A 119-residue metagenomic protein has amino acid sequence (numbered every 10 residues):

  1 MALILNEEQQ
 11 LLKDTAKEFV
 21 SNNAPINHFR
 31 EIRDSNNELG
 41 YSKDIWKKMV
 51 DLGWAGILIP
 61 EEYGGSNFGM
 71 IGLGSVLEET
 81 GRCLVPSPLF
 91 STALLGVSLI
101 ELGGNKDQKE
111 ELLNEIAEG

Functional and structural regions predicted by a protein language model:
M1-E8: Intrinsic disorder at enzyme termini
Q9-Q10, Q108: Residue-identity detector for glutamine
L11-E18: A non-catalytic, amphipathic alpha-helix used as a structural packing/dimerization or gating element in enzyme scaffolds
S21-G119: Glycine-rich flavin
